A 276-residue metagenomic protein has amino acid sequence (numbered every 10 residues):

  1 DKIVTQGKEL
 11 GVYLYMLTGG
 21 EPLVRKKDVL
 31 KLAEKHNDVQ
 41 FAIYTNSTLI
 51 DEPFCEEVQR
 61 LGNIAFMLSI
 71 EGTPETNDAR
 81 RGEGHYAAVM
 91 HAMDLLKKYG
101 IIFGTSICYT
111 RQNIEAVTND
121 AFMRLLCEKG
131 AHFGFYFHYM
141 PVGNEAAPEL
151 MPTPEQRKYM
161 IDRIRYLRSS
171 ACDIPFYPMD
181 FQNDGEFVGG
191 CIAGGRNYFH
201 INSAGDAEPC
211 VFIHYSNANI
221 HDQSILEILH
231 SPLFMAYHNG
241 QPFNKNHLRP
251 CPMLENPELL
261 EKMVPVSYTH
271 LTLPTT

Functional and structural regions predicted by a protein language model:
D1-T18, R25-F137: Radical SAM/AdoMet-radical enzyme domain recognition
K2, H230, L271: Short microdomains enriched in Cys/His and/or Lys/Arg
G7, H36, A65, G84 (+4 more regions): Alpha-helix boundary/capping residues
V39, D78-G190, G194, S203-A204 (+2 more regions): Radical SAM enzyme [4Fe-4S]-AdoMet core and its adjacent flexible, acidic and glycine-rich loops/tails across
P175-S267: Accessory C-terminal segments flanking Radical SAM cores
T269-T275: Conserved small/polar residues in nucleotide/adenosyl-binding loops
